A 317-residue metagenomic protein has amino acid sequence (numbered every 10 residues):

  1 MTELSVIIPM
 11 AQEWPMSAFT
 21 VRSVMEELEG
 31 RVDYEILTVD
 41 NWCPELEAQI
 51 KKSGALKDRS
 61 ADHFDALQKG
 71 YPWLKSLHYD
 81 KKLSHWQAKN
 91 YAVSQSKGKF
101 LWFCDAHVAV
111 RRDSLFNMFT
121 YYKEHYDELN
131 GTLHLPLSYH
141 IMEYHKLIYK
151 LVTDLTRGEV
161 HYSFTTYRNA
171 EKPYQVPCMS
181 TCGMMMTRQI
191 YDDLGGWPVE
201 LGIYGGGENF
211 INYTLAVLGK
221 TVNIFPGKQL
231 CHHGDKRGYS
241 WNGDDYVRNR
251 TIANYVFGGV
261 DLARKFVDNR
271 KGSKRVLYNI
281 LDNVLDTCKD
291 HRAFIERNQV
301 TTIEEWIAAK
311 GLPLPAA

Functional and structural regions predicted by a protein language model:
R22-D33: Short, acidic, metal-binding catalytic loop of nucleotide-sugar glycosyltransferases
T38-H63: A conserved acidic beta->alpha catalytic loop
Y79-S96: Glycine-rich, basic loop-to-helix element that forms the pyrophosphate-binding segment of sugar-nucleotide handling
W86, T166-M185: A recurrent flexible, glycine/aromatic-enriched loop bordering the glycosyltransferase active site that acts as
L101: Short aromatic/hydrophobic "clamp" motif used to bind/position activated sugar donors
D105-A109: The conserved acidic donor/metal-binding loop of glycosyltransferases
D113-T156: Conserved donor NDP-sugar-binding/catalytic core segment of glycosyltransferases
T181, N242-A317: Terminal low-complexity segments of carbohydrate-biosynthetic enzymes
